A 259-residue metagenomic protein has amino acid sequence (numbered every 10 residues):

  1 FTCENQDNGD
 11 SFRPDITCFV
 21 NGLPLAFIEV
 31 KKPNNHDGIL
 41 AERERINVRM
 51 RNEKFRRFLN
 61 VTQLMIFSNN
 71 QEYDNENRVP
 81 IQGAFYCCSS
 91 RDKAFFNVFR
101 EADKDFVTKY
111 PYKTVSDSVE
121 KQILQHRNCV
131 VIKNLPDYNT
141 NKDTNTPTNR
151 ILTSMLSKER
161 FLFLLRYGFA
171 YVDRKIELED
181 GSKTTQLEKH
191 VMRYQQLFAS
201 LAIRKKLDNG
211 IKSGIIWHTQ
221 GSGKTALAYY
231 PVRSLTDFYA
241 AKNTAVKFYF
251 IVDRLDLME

Functional and structural regions predicted by a protein language model:
F1-V252, D256-E259: ATP-dependent helicase/translocase motor core
